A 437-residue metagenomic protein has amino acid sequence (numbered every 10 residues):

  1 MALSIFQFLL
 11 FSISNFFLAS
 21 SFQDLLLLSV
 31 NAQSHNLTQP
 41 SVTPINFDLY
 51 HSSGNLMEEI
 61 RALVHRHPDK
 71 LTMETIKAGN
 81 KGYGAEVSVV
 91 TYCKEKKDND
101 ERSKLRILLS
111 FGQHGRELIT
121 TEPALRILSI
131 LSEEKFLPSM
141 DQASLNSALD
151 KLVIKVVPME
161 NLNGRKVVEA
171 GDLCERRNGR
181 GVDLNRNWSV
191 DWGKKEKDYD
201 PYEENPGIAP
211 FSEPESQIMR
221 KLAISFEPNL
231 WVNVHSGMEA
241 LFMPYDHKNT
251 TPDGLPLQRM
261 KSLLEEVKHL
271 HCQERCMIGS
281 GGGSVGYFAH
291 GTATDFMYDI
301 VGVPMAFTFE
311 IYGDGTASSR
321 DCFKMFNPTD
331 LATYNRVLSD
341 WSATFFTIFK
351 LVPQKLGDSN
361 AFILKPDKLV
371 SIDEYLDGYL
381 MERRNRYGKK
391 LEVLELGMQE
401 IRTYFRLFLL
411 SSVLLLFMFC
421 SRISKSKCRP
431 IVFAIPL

Functional and structural regions predicted by a protein language model:
A2, L10-P44: N-terminal signal peptide
H51-L105: Soluble metallo-hydrolase cores and metallopeptidase-like ectodomains found primarily in the secretory/periplasmic
E101-Q113, E117-S262, H290, E310 (+1 more regions): Active-site/substrate-binding loop(s) of hydrolase catalytic cores
W231, E239-G254, G291-L364: Active-site-adjacent mobile loop/cap segments within catalytic or ligand-binding domains
F242-D299: Active-site-proximal helix/loop segments of hydrolytic enzymes
V352-S359, R402-T403, L415-I435: Transmembrane-helix exit/juxtamembrane "anchor" motif
P366-K389, C428-L437: Short, low-complexity, Lys/Arg-enriched N-terminal segments of secretory-pathway carbohydrate enzymes
K389-S411: Juxtamembrane/start-of-transmembrane alpha-helix segments at the extracytoplasmic/lumenal side of membrane anchors
